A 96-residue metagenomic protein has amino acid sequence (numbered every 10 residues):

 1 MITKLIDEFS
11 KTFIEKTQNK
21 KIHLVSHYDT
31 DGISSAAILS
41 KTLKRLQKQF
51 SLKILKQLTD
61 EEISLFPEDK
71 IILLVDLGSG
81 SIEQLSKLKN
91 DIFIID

Functional and structural regions predicted by a protein language model:
M1-I95: Replace "Mg2+/Mn2+-dependent" with "divalent metal-dependent
